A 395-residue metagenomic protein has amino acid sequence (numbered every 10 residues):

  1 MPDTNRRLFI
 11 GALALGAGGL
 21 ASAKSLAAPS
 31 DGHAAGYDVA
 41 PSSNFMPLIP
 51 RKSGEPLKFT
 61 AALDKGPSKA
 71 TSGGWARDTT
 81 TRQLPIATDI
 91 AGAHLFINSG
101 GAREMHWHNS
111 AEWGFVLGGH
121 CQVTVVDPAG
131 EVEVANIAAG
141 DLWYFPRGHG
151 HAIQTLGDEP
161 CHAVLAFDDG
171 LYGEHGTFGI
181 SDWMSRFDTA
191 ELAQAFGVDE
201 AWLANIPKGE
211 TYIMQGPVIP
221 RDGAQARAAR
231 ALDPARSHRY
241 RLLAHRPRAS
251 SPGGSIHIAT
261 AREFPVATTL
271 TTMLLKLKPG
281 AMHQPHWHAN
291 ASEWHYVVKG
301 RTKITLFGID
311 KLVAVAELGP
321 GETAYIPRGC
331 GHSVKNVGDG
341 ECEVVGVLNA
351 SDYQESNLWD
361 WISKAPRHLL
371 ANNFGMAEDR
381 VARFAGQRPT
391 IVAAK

Functional and structural regions predicted by a protein language model:
M1-G16: N-terminal secretory signal peptides and thylakoid transit peptides that target proteins across membranes
G16-G19, L26-A91, L192-L274, Q284 (+1 more regions): A short, N-terminal "cap"/entry segment at the start of jelly-roll beta-barrel domains of the cupin/DSBH fold
D78, A93-H108, M273-H288: Conserved short histidine dyad/triad with adjacent acidic residue
G101-E104, Q122, D141-W143, R147-A152 (+4 more regions): Histidine-centered metal-chelating micro-motifs
E104, H108, W113-F115, Q122-V125 (+4 more regions): Mobile, glycine-rich extracellular loop/lid and propeptide segments that shape or gate substrate/ligand access
N109-P128, H288-I309: Glycine- and acidic-residue-biased ligand/ion/polar-headgroup-sensing regions
P128-P146, I309-Y325: Short acidic-glycine-tyrosine-enriched beta hairpin
R147-E174, P320, R328-Q354: Ligand-binding loop in jelly-roll beta-barrel domains
